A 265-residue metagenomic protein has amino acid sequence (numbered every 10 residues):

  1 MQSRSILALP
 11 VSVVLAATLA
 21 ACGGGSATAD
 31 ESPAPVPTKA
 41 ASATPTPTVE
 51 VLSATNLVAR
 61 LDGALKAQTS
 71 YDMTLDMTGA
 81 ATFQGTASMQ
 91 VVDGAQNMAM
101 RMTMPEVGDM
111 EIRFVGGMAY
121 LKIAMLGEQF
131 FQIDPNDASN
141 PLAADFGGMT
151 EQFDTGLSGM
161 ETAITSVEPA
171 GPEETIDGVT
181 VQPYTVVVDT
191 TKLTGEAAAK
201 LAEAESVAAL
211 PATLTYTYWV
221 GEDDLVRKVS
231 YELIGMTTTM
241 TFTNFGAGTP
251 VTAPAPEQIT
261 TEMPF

Functional and structural regions predicted by a protein language model:
Q2-I6, G23-F265: Subset-of-secretome marker
R4-V14: Sec-dependent N-terminal signal peptides
V13-A16, F245: A generic, residue-level signal for flexible/boundary positions that often mark functional hotspots
A17-A21: C-terminal motif of bacterial Sec signal peptides marking the signal peptidase cleavage site
